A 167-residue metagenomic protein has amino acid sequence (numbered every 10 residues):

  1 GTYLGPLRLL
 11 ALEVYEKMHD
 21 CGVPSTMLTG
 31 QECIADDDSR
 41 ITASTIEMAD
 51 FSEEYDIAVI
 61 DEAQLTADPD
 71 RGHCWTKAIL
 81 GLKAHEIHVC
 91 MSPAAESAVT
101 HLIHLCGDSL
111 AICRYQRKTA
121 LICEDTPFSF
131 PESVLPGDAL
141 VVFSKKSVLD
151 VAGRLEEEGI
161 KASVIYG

Functional and structural regions predicted by a protein language model:
G1-V14, H88-C90, E96, S133-Y166: Conserved strand-helix element at the start of the C-terminal RecA-like helicase core
P6, C21-G22, D36-D37, A63-D68 (+2 more regions): Short, flexible loop segments at the rims of nucleotide/cofactor-binding pockets, characterized by
L9-E54: Inter-Walker segment of RecA-like/P-loop motor cores
V23, Y55, L82-E86, G107-L110 (+2 more regions): Short glycine-/polar-rich loops that comprise or flank the Walker A/P-loop and associated switch/sensor motifs
T29-G30, S44, R114-Q116, Y166: Short loop/edge segments at beta-strand edges and connector loops that shape dinucleotide/nucleotide cofactor-binding
I34-D38, D50-Y55, L80-K83, F130-P136: Flexible, charged surface loops at secondary-structure boundaries
I46, D61-A63: Walker B catalytic acidic pair
I57, Q64-F128: Post-DEXD/H (motif II) to motif III coupling segment of the RecA-like Helicase ATP-binding lobe
